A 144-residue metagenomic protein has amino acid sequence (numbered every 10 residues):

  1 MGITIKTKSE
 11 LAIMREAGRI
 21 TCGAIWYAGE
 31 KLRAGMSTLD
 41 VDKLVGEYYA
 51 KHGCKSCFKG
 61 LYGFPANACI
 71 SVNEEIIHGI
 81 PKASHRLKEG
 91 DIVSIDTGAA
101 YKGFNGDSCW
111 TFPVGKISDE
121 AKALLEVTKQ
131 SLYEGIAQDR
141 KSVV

Functional and structural regions predicted by a protein language model:
M1-V144: Active-site neighborhoods and metal-handling regions in enzymes and metal-associated proteins
